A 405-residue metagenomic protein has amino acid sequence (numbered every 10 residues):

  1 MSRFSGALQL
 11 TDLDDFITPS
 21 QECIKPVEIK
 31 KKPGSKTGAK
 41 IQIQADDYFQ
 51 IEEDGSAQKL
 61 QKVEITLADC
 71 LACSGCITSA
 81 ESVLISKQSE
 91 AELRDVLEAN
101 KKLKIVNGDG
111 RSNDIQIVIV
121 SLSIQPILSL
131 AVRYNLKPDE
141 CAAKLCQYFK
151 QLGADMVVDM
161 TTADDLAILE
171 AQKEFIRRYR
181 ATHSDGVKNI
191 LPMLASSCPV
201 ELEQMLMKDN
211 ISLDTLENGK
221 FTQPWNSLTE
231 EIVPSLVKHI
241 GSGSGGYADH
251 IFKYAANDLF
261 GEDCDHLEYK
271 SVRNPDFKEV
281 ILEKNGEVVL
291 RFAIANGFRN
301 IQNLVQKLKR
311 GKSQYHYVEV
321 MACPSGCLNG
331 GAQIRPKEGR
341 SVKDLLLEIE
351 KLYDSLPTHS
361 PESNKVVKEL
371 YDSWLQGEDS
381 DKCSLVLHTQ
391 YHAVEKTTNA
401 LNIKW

Functional and structural regions predicted by a protein language model:
M1-W405: Iron-sulfur-associated redox domains of electron-transfer enzymes in respiratory and anaerobic energy metabolism
